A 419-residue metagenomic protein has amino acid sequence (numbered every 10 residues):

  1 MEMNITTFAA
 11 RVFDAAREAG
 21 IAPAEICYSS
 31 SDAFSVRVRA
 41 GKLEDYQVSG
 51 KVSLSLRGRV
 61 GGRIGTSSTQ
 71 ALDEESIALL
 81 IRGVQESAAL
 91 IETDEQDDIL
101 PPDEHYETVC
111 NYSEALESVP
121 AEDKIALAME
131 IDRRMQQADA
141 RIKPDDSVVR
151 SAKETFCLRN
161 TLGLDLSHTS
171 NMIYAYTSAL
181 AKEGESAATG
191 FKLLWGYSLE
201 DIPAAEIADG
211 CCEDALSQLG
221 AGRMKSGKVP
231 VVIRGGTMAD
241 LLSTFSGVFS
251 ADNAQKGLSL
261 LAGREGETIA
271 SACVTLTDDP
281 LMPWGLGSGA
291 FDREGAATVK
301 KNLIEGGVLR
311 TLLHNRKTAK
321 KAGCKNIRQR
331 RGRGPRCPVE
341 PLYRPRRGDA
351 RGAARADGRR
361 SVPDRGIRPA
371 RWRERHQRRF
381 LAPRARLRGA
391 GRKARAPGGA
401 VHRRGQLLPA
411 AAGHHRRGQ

Functional and structural regions predicted by a protein language model:
M1-G289, R293-A296, E305-V308, K393: Active-site bordering "gate/hinge" segments that shape substrate access to catalytic or cofactor-binding pockets
R264-Q419: Dual-mode signal for accessory low-complexity, basic/Gly-rich regions
